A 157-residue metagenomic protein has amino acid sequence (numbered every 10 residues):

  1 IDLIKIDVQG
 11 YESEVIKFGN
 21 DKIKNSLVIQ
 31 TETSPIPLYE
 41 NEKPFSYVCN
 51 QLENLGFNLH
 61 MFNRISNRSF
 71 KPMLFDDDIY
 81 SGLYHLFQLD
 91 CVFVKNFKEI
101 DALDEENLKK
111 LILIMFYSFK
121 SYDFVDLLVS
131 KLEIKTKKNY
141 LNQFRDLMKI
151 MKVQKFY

Functional and structural regions predicted by a protein language model:
I1-L132: Conserved acidic-Pro-Pro-aromatic motif
L127-F156: Short, charge-rich amphipathic alpha-helical segments embedded in non-transmembrane helical bundles/solenoids
